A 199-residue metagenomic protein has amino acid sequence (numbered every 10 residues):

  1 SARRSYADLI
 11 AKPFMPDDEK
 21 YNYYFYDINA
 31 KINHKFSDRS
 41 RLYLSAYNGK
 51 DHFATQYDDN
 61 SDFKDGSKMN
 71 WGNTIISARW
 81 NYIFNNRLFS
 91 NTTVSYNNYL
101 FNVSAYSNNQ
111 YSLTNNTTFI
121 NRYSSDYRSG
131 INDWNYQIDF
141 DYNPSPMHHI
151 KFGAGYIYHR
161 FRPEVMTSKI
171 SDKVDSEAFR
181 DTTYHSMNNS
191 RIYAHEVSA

Functional and structural regions predicted by a protein language model:
S1-W71, F101, A105: Periplasmic-side early beta-strands and strand-to-turn transitions of outer-membrane beta-barrels
N33-D51, N70-A199: Face-selective signature of the C-terminal outer-membrane beta-barrel domain
